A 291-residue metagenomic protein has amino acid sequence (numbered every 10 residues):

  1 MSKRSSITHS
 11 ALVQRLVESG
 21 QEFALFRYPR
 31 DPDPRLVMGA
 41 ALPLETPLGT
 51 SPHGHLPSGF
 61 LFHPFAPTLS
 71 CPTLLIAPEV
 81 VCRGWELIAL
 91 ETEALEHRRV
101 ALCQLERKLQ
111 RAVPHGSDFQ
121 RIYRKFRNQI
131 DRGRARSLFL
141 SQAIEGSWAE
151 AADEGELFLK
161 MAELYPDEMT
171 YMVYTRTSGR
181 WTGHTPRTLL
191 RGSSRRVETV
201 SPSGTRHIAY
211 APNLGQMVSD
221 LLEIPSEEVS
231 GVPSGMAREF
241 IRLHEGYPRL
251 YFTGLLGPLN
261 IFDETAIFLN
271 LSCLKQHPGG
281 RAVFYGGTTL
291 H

Functional and structural regions predicted by a protein language model:
M1-H291: Signature of the chorismate-utilizing enzyme
